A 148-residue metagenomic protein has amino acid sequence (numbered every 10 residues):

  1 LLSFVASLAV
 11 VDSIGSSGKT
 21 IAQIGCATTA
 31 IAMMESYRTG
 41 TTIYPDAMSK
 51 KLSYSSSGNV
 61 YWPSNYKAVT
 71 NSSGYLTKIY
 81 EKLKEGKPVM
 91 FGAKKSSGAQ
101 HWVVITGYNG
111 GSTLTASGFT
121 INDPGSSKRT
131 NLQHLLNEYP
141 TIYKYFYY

Functional and structural regions predicted by a protein language model:
L1-L52: Active-site-adjacent structural segments surrounding the nucleophilic cysteine of cysteine proteases and isopeptidases
L2, L8, G18, K87 (+2 more regions): Low-complexity, intrinsically disordered short peptide segments enriched in small/polar/basic residues
I21, T41-I43, T70-G74, T130: Short coil/turn linker and secondary-structure boundary residues
G25, T29-M33, A47, G74 (+4 more regions): Extracytoplasmic/secreted proteins, especially bacterial periplasmic and envelope-associated proteins
G25-T28, P88-A93, V104, F119-N122: Structural recognition of the beta-strand scaffold that forms the well-ordered cores of secreted hydrolase catalytic
E35, T39, S96-Y148: Active-site signature of cysteine proteases
M48-K50, I79, L135: Hydrophobic/aromatic residues in well-formed alpha-helices
Y54-S112: ...with weaker cross-activation on analogous glycine-rich loops/strands in unrelated enzymes
